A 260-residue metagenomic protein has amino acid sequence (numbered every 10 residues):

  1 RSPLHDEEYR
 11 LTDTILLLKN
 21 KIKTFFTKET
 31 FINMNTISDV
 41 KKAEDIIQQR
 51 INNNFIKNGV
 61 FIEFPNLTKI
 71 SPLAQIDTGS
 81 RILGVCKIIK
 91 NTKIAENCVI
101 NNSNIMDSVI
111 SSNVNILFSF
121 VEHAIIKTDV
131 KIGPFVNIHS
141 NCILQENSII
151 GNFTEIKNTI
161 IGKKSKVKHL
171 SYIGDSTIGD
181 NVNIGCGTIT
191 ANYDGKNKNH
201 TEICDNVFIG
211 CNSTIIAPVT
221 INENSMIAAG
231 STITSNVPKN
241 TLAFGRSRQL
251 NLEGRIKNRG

Functional and structural regions predicted by a protein language model:
R1-Q49: Catalytic-core segments of class I nucleotidyltransferases/pyrophosphorylases that form NMP-activated intermediates
P3-E7, I32-N35, D39, K90 (+4 more regions): Catalytic cores of large soluble enzymes that bind and process phosphate-bearing ligands
E44-P72: Long, charged amphipathic helices and adjacent flexible linkers at domain junctions
P72-V109, N115-S119: Phosphate-binding active sites in nucleotide-utilizing proteins
I100-N104, V109-S111, N115-G260: Glycine-rich hexapeptide-repeat left-handed beta-helix
